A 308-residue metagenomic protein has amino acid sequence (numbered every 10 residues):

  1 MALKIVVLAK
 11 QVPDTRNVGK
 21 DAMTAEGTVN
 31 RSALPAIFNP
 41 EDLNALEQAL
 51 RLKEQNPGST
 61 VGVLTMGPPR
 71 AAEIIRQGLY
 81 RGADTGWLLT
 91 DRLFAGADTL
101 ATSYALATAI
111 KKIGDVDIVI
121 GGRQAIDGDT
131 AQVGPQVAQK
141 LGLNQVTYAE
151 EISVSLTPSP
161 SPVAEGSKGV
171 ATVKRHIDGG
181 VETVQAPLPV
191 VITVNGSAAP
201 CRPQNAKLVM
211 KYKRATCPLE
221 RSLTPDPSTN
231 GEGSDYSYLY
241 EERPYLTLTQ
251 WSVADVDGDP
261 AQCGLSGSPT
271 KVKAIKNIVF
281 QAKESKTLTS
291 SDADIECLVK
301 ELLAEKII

Functional and structural regions predicted by a protein language model:
M1-P158, P162-I308: N-terminal glycine-rich FAD/FM-binding segment characteristic of electron-transfer flavoproteins
